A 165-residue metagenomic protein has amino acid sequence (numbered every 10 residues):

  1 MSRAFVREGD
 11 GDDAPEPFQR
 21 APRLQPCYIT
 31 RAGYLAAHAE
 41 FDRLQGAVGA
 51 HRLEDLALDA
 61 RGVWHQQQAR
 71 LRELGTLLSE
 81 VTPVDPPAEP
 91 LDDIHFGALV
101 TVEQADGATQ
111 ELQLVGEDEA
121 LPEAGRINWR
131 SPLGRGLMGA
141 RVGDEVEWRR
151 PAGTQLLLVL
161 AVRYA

Functional and structural regions predicted by a protein language model:
M1-L77: Helix-rich terminal scaffold detector
P15-P17, P22, P26, P83-P90 (+1 more regions): Proline-rich intrinsically disordered, low-complexity coils
D42-Q45, T82, R141: Generic secondary-structure transition motif, activating predominantly at the C-termini of alpha-helices
T76-V84: Interdomain regulatory linker/hinge segments that flank or connect interaction modules in polarity/junction/synaptic
D85-A152, L157: Non-DNA-binding regulatory cores of transcription-related proteins, predominantly C-terminal effector-binding
A161-A165: Short peripheral tails and domain-boundary helices/loops at the edges of structured domains
